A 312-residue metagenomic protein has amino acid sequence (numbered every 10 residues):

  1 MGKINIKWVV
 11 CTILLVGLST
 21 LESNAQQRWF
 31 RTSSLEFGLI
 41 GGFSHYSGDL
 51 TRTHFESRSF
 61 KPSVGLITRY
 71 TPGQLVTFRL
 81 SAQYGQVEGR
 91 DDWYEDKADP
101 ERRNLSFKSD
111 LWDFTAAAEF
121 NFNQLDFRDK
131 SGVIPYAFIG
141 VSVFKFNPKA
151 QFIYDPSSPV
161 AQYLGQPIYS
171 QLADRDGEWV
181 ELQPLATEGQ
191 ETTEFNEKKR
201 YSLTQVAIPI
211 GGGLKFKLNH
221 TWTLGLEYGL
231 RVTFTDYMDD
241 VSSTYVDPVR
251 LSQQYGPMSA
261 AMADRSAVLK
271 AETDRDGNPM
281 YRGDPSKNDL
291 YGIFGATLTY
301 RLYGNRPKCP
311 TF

Functional and structural regions predicted by a protein language model:
A25-S34, L75, Q124-V133, A150 (+2 more regions): Short loop/turn motifs that connect adjacent beta-strands in outer-membrane beta-barrel proteins
Q26-R69, D289-N305: Short glycine/proline- and aromatic-enriched beta-strand/turn motifs that initiate or cap beta-hairpins
R31-F37, Q74-V76, W112, D129-P135 (+3 more regions): Outer-envelope beta-barrel architecture signal
L39-F43, L66-Y70, A116-F120, I139-V143 (+3 more regions): Residues on the lipid-exposed face of transmembrane beta-strands in outer-membrane beta-barrel proteins
S44-G48, S81, G85-G89, S142-P148 (+2 more regions): Structural signature of outer-membrane beta-barrel domains
D49-F55, D99-F107, F195-R200, Y281-D284: Extracellular loop and loop/strand-boundary signature of outer-membrane beta-barrel proteins
V76-V180: Gram-negative (and chloroplast) outer-membrane scaffold detector with strong preference for beta-barrel transmembrane
N219-F312: Predominantly the C-terminal beta-signal and adjacent terminal strand-loop region of outer-membrane beta-barrel
